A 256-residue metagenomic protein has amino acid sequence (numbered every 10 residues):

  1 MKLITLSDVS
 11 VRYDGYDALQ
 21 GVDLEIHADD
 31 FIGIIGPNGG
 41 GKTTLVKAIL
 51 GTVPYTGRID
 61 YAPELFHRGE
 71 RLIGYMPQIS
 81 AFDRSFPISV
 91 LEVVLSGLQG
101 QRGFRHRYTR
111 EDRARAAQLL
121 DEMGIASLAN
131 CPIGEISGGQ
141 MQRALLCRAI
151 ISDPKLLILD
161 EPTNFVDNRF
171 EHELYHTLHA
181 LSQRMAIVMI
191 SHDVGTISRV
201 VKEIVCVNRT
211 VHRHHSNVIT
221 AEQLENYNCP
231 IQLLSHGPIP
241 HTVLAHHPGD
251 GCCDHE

Functional and structural regions predicted by a protein language model:
I4, A18-G21, A129: Conserved structural motif at the start of ABC-family nucleotide-binding domains
P54-I73: Conserved ABC transporter NBD signature motif
L95, R110-L128: Conserved ABC ATPase "signature" region
Y108, P132-I136, Q140: Conserved ABC ATPase signature
L157-E161: Catalytic Walker B motif of ABC-type/P-loop ATPase nucleotide-binding domains
K202-V218, S235: H-loop (His-switch) and adjacent beta-strand-loop-beta switch element of ABC-type ATPase nucleotide-binding domains
V218-E256: ABC ATPase nucleotide-binding domains
